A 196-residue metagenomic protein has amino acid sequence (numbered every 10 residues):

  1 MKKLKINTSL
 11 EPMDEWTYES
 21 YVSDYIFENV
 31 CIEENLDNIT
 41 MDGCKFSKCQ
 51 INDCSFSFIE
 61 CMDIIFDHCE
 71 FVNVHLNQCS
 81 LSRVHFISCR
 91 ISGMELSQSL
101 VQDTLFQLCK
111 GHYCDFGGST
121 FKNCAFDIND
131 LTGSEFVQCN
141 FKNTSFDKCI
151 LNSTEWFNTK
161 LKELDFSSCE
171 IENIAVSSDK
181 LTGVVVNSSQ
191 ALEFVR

Functional and structural regions predicted by a protein language model:
K2-R196: Tandem repeat scaffolds
